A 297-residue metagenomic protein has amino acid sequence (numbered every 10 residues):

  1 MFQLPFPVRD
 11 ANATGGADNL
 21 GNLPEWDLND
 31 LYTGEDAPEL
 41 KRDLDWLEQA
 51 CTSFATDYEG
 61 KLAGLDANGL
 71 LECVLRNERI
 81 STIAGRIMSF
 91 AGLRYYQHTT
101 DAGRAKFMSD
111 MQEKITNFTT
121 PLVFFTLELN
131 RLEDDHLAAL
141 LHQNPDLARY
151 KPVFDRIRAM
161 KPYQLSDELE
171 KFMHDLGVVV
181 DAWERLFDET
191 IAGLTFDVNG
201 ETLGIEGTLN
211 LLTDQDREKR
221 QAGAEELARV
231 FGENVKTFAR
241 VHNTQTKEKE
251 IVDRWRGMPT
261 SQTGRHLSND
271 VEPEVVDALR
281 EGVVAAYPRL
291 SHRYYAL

Functional and structural regions predicted by a protein language model:
M1-L297: A well-structured
